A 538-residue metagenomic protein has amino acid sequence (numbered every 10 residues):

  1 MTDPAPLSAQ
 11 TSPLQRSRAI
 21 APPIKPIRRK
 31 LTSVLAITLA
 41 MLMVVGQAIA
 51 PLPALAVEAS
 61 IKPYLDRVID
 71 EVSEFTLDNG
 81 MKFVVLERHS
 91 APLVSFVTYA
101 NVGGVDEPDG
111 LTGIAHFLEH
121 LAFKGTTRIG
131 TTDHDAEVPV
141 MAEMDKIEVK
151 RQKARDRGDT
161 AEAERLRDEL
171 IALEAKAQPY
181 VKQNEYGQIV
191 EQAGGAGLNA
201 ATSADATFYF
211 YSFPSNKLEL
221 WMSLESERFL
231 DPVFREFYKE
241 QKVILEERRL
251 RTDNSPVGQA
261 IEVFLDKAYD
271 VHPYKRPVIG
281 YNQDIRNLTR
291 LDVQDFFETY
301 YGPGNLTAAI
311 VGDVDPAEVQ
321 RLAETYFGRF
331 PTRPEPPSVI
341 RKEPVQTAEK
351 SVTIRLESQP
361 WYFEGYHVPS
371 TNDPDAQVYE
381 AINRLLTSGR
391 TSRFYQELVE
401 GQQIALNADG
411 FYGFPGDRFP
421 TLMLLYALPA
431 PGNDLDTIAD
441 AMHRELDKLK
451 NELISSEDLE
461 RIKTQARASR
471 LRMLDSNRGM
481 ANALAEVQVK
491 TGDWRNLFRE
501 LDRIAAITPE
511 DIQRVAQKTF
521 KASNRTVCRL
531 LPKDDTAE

Functional and structural regions predicted by a protein language model:
M1-R29: N-terminal secretory signal peptides that target proteins for export/translocation
T32-A40: Sec-dependent signal peptide recognition, specifically the positively charged N-region followed immediately by
L42-P53: C-terminal segment of classical bacterial N-terminal signal peptides
E58-A59, R228, P232-E236, T252-D253 (+5 more regions): An aromatic/glycine/proline-enriched structural segment found at the starts of mature extracellular/organellar domains
S60, L65-A91: N- or domain-start disorder-to-order transition segments that initiate the globular core
L86, A91-G104, G113-A115, T131-E227 (+5 more regions): M16 family metallopeptidases and their MPP-like homologs
T112-H120, K124: Active-site recognition of the HExxH zinc-binding catalytic motif
